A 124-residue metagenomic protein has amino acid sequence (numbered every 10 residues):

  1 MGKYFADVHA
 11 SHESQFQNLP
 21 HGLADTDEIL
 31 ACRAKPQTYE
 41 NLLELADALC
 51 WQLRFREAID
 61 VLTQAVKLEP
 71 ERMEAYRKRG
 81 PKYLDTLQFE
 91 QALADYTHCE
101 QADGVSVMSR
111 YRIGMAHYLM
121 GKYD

Functional and structural regions predicted by a protein language model:
G22-T26, F55, F89, Y123: TPR-repeat structural position
T26-E28, C32, L62, F89 (+1 more regions): Hydrophobic/aromatic packing residues within the alpha-helices of TPR/SEL1-like helical repeat arrays
W51, D85-T86, L119: Register position in tetratricopeptide repeats
